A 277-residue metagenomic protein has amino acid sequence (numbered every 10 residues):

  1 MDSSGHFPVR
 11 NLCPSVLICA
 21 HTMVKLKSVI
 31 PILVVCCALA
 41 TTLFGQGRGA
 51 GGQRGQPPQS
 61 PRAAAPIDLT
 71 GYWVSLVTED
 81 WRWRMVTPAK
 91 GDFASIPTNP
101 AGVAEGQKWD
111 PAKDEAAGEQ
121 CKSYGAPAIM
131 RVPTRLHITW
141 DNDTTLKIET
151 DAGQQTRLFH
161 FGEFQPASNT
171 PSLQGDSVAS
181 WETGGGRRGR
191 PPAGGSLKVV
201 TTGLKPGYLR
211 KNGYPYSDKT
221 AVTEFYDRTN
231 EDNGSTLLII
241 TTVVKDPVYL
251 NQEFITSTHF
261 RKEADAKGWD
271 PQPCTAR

Functional and structural regions predicted by a protein language model:
M1-C19: Short, low-complexity, charge-dense intrinsically disordered segments
P8, L17, P31-L33, V74: A ubiquitous, low-specificity "background" feature that marks scattered single residues across proteins without
R10, V35-C36, A50: Alpha-helical and His/Cys-centered functional microenvironments
N11, T22, A40-T42: Short stretches within intrinsically disordered, low-complexity N-terminal or propeptide regions
L12, L26-S28: N-terminal cationic leader/targeting segments used for protein routing and processing
P14, A20, C37-A38, K122 (+1 more regions): Secreted/luminal cysteine- and crosslink-motif detector
V24-L26, L43-R277: PEST-like low-complexity, intrinsically disordered acidic/proline/serine-rich tracts that flank trafficking/processing
P31-T42: Bacterial N-terminal signal peptides
